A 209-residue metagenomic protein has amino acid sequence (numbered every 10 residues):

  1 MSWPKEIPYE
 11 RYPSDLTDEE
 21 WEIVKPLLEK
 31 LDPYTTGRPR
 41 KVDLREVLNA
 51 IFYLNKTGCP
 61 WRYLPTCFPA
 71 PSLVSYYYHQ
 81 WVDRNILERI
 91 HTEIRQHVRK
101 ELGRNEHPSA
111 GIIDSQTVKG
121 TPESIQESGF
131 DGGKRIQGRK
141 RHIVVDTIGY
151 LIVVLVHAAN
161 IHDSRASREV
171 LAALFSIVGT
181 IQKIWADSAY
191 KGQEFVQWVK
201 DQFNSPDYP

Functional and structural regions predicted by a protein language model:
M1-P209: Short alpha-helical elements
